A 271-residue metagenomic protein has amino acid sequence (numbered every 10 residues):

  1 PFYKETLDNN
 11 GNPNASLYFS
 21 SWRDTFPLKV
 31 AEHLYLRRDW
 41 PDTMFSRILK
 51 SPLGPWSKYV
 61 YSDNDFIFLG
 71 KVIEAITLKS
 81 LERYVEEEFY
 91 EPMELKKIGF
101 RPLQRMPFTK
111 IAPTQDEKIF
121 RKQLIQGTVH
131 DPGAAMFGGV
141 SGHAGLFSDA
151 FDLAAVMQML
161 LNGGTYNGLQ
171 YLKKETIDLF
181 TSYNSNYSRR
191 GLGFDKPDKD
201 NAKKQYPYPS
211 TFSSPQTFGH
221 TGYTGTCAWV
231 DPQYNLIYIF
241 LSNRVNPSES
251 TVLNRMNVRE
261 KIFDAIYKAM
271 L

Functional and structural regions predicted by a protein language model:
P1-P215: Short, surface-exposed loop or secondary-structure junction motifs that flank catalytic or metal-binding residues
H220-L271: Structured C-terminal helix/loop/strand segments within mature extracytoplasmic catalytic/sensor domains
